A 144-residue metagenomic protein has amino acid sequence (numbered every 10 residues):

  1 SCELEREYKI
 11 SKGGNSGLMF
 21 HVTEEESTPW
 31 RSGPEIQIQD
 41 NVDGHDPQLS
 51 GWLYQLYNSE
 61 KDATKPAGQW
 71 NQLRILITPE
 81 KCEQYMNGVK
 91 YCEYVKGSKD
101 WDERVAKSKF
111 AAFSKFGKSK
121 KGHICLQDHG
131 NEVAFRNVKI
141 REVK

Functional and structural regions predicted by a protein language model:
S1-K144: Carbohydrate-interacting regions of secretory-pathway proteins
